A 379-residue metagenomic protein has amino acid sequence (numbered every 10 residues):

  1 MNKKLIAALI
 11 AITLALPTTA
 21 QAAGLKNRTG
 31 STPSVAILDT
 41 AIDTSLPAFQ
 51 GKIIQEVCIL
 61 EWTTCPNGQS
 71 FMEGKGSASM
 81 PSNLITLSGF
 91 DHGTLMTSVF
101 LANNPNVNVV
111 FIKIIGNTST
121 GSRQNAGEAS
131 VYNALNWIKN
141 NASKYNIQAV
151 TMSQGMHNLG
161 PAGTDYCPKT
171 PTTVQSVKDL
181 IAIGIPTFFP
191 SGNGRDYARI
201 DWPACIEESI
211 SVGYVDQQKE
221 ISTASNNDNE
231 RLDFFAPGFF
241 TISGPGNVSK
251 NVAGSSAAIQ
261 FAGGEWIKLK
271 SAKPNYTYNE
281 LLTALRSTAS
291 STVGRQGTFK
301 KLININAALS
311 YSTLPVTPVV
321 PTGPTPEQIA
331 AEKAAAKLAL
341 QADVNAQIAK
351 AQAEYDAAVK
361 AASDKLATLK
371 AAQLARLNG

Functional and structural regions predicted by a protein language model:
M1-L5: Positively charged n-region of N-terminal signal peptides that target proteins for export
I10-T18: Hydrophobic core
A23-V109, G116-T118, N133, W137-N146 (+1 more regions): Active-site core segment of subtilase-fold serine proteases
P33, D39, I59, I200-S271 (+1 more regions): Extracellular S/T/G-rich loop segment that most often corresponds to the catalytic His/Ser-adjacent loop
S34-L38, Q55, N108-K113, N146-S153 (+4 more regions): Structural recognition of the beta-strand scaffold that forms the well-ordered cores of secreted hydrolase catalytic
T44, I115-I206, N247-Q260, Q296: Substrate-binding/access-modulating region of protease and related hydrolase catalytic domains
F100, I112-N117, G238-L302, A308-Y311: Hydrolase catalytic cores
Y145-Q154, P171, E208-S211, T223 (+3 more regions): C-terminal subdomain of the subtilisin-like protease fold in secreted/lumenal serine endopeptidases
